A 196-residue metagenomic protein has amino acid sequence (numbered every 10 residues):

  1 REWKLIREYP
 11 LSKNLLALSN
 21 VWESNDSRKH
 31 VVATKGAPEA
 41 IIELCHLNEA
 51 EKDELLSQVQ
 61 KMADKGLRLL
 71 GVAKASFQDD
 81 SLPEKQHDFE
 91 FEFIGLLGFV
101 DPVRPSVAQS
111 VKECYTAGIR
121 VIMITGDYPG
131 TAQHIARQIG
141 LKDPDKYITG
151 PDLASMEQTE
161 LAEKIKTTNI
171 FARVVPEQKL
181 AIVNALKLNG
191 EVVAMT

Functional and structural regions predicted by a protein language model:
R1-F93, F99, K112-E113, Y128-R137: Cytosolic catalytic regions of ATP/NTP-dependent phosphoryl-transfer enzymes
K85-T196: Conserved ATP-binding TGD loop and adjacent catalytic N/P-domain core of P-type ATPases
